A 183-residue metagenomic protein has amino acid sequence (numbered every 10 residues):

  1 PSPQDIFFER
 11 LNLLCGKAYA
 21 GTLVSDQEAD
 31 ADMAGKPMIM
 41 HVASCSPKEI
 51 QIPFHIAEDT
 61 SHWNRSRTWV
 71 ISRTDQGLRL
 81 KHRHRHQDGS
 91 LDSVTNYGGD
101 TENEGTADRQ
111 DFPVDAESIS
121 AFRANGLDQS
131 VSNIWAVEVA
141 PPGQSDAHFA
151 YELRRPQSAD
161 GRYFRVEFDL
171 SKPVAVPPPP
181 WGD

Functional and structural regions predicted by a protein language model:
P1-A31: Tryptophan-anchored aromatic micro-motifs
L13-A20, C45-P53, L78-R79, Q144-A150: Short, hydrophobic/aromatic-rich segments at coil-to-beta transitions
L23, I50-D59, H82-R83, A124-G126 (+1 more regions): Short beta-strand segments that buttress and anchor functional surface loops
M33-N64: N-terminal glycine/threonine-rich, aromatic-flanked beta-hairpin/loop signature
G35-M38, W63-T68, D92, S132 (+1 more regions): Short, surface-exposed coil-to-beta transition loops
W69-G126: An exposed acidic His-Trp-rich patch
T95-D100, H148-D183: Edge beta-strand at a domain terminus
D111-P156: Helix-rich interaction surfaces within compact, conserved domain-sized segments that mediate assembly or partner
